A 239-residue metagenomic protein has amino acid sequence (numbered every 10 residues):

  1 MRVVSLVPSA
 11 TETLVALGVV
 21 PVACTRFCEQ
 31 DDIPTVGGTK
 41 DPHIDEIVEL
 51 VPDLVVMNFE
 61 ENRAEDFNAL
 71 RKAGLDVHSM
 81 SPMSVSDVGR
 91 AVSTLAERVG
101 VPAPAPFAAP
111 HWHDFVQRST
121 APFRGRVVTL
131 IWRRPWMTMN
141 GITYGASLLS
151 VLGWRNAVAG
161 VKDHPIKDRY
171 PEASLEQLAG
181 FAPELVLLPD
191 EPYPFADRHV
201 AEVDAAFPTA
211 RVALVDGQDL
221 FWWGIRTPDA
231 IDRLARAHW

Functional and structural regions predicted by a protein language model:
M1-W239: N-terminal ligand-binding lobe of clamshell/alpha-beta domains
